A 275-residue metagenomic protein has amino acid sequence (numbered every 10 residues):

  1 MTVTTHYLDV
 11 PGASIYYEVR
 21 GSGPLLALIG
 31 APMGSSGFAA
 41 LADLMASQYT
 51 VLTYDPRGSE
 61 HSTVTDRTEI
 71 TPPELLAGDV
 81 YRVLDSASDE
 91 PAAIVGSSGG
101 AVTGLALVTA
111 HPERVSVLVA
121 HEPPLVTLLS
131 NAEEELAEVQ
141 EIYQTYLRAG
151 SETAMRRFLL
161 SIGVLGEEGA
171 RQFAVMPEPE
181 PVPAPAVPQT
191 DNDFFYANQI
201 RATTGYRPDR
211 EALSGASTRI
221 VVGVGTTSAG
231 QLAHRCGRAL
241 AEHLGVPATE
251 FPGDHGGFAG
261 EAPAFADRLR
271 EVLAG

Functional and structural regions predicted by a protein language model:
H6-T63, E69: Conserved HGGG/HGGXW glycine-rich cap/lid loop of the alpha/beta-hydrolase fold
L52, G58-A93, L240: Active-site loop/oxyanion-hole signature of alpha/beta-hydrolase fold enzymes
D55-S59, P124, P252-D254: Short beta-to-alpha linker loops that shape the active-site pocket of alpha/beta-hydrolase fold enzymes
P72-A77, A101, A233, F258: Conserved donor sugar-nucleotide recognition element shared by glycan-biosynthetic enzymes
E90-N131: Conserved hydrolase catalytic core segment
E134, E138-E141, T145-P247: Alpha/beta-hydrolase
E242-G275: Catalytic active-site module of serine/aspartate enzymes centered on a nucleophile-bearing elbow/loop
